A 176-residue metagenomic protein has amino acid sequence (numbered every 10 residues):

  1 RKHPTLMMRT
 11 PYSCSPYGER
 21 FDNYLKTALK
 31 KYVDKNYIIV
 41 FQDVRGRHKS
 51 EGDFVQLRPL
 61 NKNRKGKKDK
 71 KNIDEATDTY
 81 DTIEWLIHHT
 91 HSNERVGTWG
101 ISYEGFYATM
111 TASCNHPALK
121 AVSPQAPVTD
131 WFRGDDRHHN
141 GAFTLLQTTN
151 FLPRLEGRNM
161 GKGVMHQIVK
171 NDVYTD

Functional and structural regions predicted by a protein language model:
K2-I87, D136-R137, F143: Cap/lid segment of the alpha/beta-hydrolase catalytic domain
K2-T5, K35-I38, S92-R95, P117-A121: Loop/turn elements at helix/coil->beta-strand transitions in domains of secreted/extracellular proteins
D22-K26, D34, P59-K65, D69-N72 (+2 more regions): Accessory cap/linker subdomain of secreted extracellular hydrolases
S50, S102-Y103, A126: Catalytic nucleophile serine of serine hydrolases, specifically the conserved "nucleophile elbow" pentapeptide
T90-Y103: Alpha/beta-hydrolase fold nucleophile elbow
T98, T109-M110: N-terminal module-boundary/linker segments of secreted carbohydrate-active enzymes
